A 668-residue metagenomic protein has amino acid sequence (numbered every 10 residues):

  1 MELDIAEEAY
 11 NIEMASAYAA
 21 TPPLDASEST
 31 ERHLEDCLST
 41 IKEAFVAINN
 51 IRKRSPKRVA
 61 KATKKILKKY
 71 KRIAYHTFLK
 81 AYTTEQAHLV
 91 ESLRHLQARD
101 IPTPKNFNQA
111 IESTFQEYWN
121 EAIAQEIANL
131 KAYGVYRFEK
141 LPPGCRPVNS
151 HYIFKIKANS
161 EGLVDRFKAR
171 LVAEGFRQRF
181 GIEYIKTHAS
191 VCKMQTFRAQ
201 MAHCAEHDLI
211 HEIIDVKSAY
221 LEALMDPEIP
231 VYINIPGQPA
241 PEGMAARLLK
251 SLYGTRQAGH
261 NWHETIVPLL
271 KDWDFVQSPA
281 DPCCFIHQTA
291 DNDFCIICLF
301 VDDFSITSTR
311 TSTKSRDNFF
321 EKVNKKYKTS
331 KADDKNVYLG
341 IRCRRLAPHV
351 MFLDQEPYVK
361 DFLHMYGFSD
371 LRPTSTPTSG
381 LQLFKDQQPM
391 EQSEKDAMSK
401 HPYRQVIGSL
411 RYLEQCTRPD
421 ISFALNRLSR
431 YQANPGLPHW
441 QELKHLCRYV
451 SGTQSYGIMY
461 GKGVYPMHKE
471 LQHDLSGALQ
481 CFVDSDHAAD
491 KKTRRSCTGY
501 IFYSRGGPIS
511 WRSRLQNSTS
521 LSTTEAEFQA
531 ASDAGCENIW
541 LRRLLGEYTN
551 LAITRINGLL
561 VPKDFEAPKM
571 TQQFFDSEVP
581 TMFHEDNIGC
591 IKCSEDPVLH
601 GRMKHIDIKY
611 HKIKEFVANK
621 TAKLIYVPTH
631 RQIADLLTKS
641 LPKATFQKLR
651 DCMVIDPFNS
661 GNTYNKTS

Functional and structural regions predicted by a protein language model:
M1, F107-A110, I123, L130 (+28 more regions): Mobile genetic element proteins and their domesticated derivatives, centered on retroelements and DNA transposons
M1-P279, C284, F304, M365 (+1 more regions): Chromodomain-type histone methyl-lysine reader module
K157-A158, Y220-Y232, Y253-Q257, H287-K328 (+5 more regions): Catalytic palm subdomain of template-directed nucleic-acid polymerases, centered on the conserved carboxylate motif
R177-R179, V191, F502-Q529: A short, polar/acidic, helix/strand-boundary loop motif
R198-M201, D333-K462, P628, T638: C-terminal reverse transcriptase regions that engage the nucleic-acid substrate
I213-A219, A245-T255, P279-S308, D334-R344 (+6 more regions): Catalytic palm active-site di-aspartate
W273, Q277-A280, S305-Y366, C447 (+2 more regions): Polymerase palm active-site segment centered on the conserved acidic dipeptide of motif C
Y431, A478, R514-S668: RNase H-like nuclease module associated with reverse transcription
